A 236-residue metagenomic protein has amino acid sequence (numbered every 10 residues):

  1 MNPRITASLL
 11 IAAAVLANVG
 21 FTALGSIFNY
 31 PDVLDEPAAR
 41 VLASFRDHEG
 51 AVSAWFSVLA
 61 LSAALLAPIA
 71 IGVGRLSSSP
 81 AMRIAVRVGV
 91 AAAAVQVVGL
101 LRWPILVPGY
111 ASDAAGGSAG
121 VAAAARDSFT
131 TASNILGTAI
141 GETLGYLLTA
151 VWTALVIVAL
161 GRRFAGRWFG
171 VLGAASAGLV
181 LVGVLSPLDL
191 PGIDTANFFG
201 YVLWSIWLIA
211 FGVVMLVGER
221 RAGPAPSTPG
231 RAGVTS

Functional and structural regions predicted by a protein language model:
M1-S236: Hydrophobic, aromatic-enriched alpha-helical segments typical of multi-pass transmembrane helices
